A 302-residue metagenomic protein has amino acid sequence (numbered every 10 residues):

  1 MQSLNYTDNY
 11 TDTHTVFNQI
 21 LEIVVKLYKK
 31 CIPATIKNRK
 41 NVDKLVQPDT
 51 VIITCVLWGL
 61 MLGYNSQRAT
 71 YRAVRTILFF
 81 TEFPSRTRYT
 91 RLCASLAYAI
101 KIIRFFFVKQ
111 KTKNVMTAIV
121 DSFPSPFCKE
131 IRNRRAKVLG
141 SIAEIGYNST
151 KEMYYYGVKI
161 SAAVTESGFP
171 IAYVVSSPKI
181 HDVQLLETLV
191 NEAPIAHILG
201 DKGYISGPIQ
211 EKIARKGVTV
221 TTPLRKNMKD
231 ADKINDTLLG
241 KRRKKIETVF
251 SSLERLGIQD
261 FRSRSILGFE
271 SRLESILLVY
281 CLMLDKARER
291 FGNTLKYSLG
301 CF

Functional and structural regions predicted by a protein language model:
M1-F302: Short alpha-helical elements
